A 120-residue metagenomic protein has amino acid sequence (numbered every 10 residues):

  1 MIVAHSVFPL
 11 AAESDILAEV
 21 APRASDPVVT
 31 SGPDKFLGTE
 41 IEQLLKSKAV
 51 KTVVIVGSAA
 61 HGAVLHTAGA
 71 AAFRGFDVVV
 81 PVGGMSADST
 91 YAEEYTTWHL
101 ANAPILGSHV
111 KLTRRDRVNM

Functional and structural regions predicted by a protein language model:
M1-P9: Von Willebrand factor
P9-M120: Active-site-adjacent betaalpha module
